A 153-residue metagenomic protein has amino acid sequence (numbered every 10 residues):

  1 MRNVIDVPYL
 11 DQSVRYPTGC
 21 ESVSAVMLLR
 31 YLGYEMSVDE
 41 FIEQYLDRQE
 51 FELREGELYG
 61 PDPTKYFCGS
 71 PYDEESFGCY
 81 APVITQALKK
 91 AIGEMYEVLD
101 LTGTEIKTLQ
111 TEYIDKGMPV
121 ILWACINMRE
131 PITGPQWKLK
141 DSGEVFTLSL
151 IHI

Functional and structural regions predicted by a protein language model:
M1-V83, G134-P135: Active-site-adjacent structural segments surrounding the nucleophilic cysteine of cysteine proteases and isopeptidases
Y59-S149: Predominantly the structural core of cysteine protease catalytic domains
I151-I153: Conserved small/polar residues in nucleotide/adenosyl-binding loops
